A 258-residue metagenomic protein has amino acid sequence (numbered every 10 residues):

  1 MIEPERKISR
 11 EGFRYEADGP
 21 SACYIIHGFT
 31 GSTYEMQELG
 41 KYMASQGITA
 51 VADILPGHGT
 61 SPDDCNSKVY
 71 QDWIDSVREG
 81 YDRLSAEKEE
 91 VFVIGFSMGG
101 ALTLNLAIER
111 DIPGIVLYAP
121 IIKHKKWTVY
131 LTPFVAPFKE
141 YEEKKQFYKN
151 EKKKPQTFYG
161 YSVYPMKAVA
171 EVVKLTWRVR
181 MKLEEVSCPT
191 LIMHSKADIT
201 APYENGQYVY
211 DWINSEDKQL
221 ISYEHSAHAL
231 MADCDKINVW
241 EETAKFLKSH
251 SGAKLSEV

Functional and structural regions predicted by a protein language model:
M43-P62: Conserved alpha/beta-hydrolase
S61-F92: Catalytic nucleophile-loop/oxyanion-hole region of alpha/beta-hydrolase and closely related hydrolase-like folds
G95-G99, T103: Gly/Ala-rich beta-loop-alpha elbow adjacent to hydrolase catalytic centers
V116-K126: Active-site nucleophile loop of the alpha/beta-hydrolase fold
V186, I192-H194, D198: Short beta-strand/loop motif that positions the catalytic acidic residue of the alpha/beta-hydrolase fold
I199-N205: Conserved alpha/beta-hydrolase "acid-adjacent" motif
Q207, D211-A229: Catalytic histidine neighborhood in serine/cysteine hydrolases with alpha/beta-hydrolase-type architecture
H225-V258: Catalytic active-site module of serine/aspartate enzymes centered on a nucleophile-bearing elbow/loop
